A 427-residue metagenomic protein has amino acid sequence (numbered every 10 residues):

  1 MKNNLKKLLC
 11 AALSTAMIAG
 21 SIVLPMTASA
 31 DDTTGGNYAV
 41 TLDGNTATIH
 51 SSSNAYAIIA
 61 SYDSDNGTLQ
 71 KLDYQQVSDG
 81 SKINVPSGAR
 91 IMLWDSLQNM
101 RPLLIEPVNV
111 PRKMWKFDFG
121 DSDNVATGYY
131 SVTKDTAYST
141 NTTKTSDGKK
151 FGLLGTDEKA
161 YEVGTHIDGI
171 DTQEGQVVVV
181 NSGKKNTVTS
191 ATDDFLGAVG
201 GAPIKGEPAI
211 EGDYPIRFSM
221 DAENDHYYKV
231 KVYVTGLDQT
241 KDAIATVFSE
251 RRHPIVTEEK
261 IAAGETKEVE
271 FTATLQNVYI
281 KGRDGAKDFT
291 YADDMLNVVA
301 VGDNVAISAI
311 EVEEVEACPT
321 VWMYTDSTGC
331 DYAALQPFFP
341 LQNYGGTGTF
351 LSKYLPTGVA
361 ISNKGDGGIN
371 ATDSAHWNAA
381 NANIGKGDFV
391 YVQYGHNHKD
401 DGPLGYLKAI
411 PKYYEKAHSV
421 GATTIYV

Functional and structural regions predicted by a protein language model:
K2-L13: Bacterial N-terminal signal peptides that target proteins for export
L13, M17-I22: Hydrophobic core
S21-T33: Sec-dependent signal peptide cleavage junction
Q98-V110, S308-I310: Edge beta-strands of extracellular beta-sandwich domains
P111-F338: Compositionally biased, intrinsically disordered or flexible polar/acidic segments
F119, A309-K364, N378-K386, V390: Serine-esterase "nucleophile elbow" of acetyl-processing enzymes
G236-D238, S327-D331, D366-T372, H396-D401 (+1 more regions): Solvent-exposed loop/turn segments at secondary-structure junctions within structured extracellular/periplasmic domains
H376-V427: Alpha-helical cap/lid subdomain in secreted, periplasmic, or secretory-pathway luminal O-acyl-processing enzymes
